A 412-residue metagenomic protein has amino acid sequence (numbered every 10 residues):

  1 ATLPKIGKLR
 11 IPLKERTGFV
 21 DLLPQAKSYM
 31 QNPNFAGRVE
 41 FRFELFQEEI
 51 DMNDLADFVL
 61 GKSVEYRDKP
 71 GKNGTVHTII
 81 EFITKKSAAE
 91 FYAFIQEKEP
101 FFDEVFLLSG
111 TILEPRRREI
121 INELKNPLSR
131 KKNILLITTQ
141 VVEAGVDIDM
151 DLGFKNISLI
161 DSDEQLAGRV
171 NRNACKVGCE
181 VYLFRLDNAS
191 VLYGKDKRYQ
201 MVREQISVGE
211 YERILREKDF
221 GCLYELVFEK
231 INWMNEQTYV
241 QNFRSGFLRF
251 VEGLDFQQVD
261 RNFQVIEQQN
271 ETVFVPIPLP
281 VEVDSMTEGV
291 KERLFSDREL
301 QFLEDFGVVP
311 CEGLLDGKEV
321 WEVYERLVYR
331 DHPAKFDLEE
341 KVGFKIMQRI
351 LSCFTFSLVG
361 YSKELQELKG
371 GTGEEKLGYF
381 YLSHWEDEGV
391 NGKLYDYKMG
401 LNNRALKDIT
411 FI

Functional and structural regions predicted by a protein language model:
A1-L3, F82-K85, T138-V141: A short beta-strand-to-loop transition that corresponds to the Sensor-1 phosphate-sensing loop of AAA+ P-loop ATPases
T2-Y66: Interdomain hinge/linker at the junction between the two RecA-like core domains of SF2 helicases
S28-Q31, E99-P100, T111-I112, K132: Catalytic core segments in nucleotide and nucleic-acid processing enzymes
E49-E81, K86, E90-R118, N126 (+2 more regions): C-terminal helicase lobe and adjacent C-terminal extensions/tails of nucleic-acid helicase motors
E123: Aromatic/His-enriched, Gly/Pro-containing loop or helix-boundary segments that lie immediately adjacent to catalytic
P127-E143: Conserved two-lobed SF2 helicase motor
V146-M150: Conserved ATPase-coupling elements of RecA-like P-loop NTPase cores
